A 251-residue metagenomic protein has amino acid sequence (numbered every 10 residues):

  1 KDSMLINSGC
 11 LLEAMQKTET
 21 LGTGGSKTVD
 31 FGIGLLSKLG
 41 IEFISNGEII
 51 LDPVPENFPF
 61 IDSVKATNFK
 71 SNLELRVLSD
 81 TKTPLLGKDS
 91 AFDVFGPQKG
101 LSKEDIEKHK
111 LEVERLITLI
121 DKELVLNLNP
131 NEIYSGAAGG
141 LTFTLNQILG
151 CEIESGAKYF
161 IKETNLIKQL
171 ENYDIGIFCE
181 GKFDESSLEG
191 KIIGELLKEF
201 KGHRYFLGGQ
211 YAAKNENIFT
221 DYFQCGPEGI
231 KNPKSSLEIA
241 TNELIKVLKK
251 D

Functional and structural regions predicted by a protein language model:
K1-T23, K27-D251: N-terminal loops that bind phosphate or other acidic moieties and the adjacent beta-alpha structural core
